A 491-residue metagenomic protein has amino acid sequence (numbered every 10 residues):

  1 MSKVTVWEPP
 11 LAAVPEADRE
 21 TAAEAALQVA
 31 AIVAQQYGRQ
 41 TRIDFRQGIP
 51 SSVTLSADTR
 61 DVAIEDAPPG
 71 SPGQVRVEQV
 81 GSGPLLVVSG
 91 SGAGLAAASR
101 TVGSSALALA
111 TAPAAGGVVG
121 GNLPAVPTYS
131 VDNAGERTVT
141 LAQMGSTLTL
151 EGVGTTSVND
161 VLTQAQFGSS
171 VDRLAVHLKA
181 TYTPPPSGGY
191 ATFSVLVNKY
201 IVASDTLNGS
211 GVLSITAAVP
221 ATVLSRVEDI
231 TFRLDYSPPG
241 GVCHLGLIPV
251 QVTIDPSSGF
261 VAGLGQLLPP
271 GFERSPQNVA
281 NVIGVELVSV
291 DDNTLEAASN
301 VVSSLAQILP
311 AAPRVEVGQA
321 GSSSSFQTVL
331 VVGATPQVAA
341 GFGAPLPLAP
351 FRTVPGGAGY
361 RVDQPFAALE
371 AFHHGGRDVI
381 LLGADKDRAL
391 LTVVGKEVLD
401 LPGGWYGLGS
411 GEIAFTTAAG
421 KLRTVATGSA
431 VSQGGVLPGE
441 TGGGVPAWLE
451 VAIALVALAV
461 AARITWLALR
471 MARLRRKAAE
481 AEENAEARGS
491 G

Functional and structural regions predicted by a protein language model:
M1-G491: Solvent-exposed alpha-helical segments and adjacent loops that form catalytic or protein-interaction surfaces
